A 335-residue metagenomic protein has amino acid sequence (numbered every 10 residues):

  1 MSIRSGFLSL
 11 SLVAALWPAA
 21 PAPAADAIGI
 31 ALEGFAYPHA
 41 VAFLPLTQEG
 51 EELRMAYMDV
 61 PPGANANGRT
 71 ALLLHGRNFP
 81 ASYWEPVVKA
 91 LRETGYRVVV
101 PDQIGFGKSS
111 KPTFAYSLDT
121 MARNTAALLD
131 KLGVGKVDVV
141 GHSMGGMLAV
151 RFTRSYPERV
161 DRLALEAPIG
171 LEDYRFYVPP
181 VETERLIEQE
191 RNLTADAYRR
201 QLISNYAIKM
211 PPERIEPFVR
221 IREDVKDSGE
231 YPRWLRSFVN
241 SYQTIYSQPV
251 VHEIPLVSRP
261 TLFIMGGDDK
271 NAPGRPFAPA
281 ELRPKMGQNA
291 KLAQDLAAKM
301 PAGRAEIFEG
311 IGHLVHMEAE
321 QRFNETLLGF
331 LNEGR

Functional and structural regions predicted by a protein language model:
I30-V60: N-terminal cap/lid segment of alpha/beta-hydrolase-fold proteins
A42, S82, P101-L118, Y174: Glycine-rich "HGGG/HGxG" loop immediately N-terminal to the catalytic nucleophile of the alpha/beta-hydrolase
L44, D227-A298: Conserved serine/cysteine hydrolase catalytic core
E49, L53, M58-K108, T326: Conserved HGGG/HGGXW glycine-rich cap/lid loop of the alpha/beta-hydrolase fold
D119-V137: Conserved acidic catalytic loop of the alpha/beta-hydrolase fold
G141, G145, A149: Gly/Ala-rich beta-loop-alpha elbow adjacent to hydrolase catalytic centers
R154, L163-L193: Flexible "cap/lid" loop of the alpha/beta hydrolase fold
A290-R335: Catalytic active-site module of serine/aspartate enzymes centered on a nucleophile-bearing elbow/loop
